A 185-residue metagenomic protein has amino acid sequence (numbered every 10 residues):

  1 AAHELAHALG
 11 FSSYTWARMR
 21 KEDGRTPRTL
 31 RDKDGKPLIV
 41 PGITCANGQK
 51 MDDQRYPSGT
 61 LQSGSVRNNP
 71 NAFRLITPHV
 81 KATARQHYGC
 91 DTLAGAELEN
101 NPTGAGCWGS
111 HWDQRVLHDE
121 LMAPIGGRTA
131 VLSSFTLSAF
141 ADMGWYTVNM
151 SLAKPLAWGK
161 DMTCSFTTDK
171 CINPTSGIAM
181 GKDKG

Functional and structural regions predicted by a protein language model:
A1-A2, A8-G185: Extracellular zinc-dependent metalloprotease catalytic-domain scaffold
